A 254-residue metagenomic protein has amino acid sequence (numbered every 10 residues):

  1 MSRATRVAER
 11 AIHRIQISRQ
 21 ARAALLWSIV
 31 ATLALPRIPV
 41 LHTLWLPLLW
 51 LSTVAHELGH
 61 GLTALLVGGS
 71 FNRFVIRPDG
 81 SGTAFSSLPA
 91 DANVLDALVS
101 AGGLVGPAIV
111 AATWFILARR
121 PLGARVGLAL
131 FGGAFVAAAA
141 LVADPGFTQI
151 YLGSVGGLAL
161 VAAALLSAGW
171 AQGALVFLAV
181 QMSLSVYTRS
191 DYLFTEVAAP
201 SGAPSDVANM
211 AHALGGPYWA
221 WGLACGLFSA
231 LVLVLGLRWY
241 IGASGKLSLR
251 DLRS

Functional and structural regions predicted by a protein language model:
S2-A34, H42, D79-S244, L252-S254: Metalloprotease/metallohydrolase-associated module, dominated by Zn2+-dependent proteases
P39-D96: Small-residue-rich helix-interface/hinge motifs
L249: Active-site rim/adjacent substrate-binding subdomains
